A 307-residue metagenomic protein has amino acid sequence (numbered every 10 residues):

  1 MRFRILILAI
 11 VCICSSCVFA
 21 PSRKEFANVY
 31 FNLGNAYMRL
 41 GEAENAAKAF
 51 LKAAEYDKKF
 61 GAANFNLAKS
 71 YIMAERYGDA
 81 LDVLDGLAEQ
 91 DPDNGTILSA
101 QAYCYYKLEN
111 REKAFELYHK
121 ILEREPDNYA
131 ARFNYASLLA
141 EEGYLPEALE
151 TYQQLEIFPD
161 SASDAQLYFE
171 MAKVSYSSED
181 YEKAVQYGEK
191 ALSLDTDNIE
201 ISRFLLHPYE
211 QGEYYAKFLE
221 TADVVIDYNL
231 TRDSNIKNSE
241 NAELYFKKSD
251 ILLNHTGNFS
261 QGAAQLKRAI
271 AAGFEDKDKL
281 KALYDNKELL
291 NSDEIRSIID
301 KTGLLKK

Functional and structural regions predicted by a protein language model:
F26, F60, N94, N128 (+5 more regions): Residue-level recognition of tetratricopeptide repeat
N35, K69, Y103, S137 (+3 more regions): Residue-level recognition of tetratricopeptide repeat
R39, M73-A74, K107-L108, E141-E142 (+5 more regions): Register position in tetratricopeptide repeats
T231, N235-A242, F246-K247, I251-Q261 (+1 more regions): Terminal, low-structured helical/coil segments at or just beyond the last alpha-helical repeat
